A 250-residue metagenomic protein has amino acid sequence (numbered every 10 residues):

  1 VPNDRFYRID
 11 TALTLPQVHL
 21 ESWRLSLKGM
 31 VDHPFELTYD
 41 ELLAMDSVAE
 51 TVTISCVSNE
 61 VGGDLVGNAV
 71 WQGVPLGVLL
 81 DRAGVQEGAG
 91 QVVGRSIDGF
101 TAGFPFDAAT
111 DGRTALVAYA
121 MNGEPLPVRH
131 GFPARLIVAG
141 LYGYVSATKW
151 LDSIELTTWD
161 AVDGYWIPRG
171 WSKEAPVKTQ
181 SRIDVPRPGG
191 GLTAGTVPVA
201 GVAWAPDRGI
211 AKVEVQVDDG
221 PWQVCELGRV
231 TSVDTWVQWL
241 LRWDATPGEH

Functional and structural regions predicted by a protein language model:
V1-H250: Structured, non-membrane catalytic/scaffold regions adjacent to prosthetic-group chemistry
